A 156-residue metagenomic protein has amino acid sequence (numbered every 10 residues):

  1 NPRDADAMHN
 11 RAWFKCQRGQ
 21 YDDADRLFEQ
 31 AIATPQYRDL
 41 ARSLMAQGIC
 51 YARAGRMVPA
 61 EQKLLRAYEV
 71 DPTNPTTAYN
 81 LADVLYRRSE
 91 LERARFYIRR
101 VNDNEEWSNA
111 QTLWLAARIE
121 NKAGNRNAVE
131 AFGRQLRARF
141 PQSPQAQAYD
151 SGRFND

Functional and structural regions predicted by a protein language model:
P2, Q36-R38, P72, E106-W107 (+1 more regions): Short coil turns that delineate tetratricopeptide repeat
A7, A41-S43, T77, T112 (+1 more regions): TPR alpha-solenoid repeat register
N10, A46, N80-L81, L115: Canonical tetratricopeptide repeat
Q17-R18, T34, R53-A54, R87-R88 (+2 more regions): Register position in tetratricopeptide repeats
D103-D156: Terminal, low-structured helical/coil segments at or just beyond the last alpha-helical repeat
